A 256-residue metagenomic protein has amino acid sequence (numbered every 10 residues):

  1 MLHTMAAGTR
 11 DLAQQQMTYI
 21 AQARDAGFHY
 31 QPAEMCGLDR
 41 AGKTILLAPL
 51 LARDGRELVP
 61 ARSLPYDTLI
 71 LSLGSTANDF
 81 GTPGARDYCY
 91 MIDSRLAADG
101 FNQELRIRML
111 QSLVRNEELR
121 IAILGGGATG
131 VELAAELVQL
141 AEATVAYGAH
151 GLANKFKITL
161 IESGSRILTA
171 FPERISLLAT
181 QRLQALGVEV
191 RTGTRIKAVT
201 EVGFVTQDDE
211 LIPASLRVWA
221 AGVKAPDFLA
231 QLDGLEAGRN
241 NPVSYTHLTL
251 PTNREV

Functional and structural regions predicted by a protein language model:
M1-D67, F171-E189: N-terminal Rossmann-like dinucleotide/flavin-binding domain of flavoprotein oxidoreductases that bind FAD/FMN
H3-A13, I121, E136-T194: Rossmann-like dinucleotide-binding cores of NAD(P)H-dependent redox enzymes
F28-A122, V218: FAD-binding core/adjacent interface of flavoenzyme oxidoreductases
Q31-A33, T192-T194, T200: Short loop/edge segments at beta-strand edges and connector loops that shape dinucleotide/nucleotide cofactor-binding
E34-G37, R195, T249: Conserved acidic residues
A77-L96, E210-Y245: Glycine-rich beta-alpha-beta "Rossmann" dinucleotide-binding loop(s) and their flanking helix/strand
Q103-A153: Rossmann-like NAD(P)H-binding beta-loop-alpha module
T246-T252: Conserved small/polar residues in nucleotide/adenosyl-binding loops
